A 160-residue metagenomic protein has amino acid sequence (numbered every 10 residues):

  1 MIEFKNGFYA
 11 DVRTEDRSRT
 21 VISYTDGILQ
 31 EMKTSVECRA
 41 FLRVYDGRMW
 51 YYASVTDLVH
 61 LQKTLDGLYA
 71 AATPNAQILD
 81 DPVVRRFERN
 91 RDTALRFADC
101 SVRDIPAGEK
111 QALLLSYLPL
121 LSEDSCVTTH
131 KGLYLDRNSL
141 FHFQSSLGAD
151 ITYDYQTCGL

Functional and structural regions predicted by a protein language model:
M1-L160: Active-site bordering "gate/hinge" segments that shape substrate access to catalytic or cofactor-binding pockets
